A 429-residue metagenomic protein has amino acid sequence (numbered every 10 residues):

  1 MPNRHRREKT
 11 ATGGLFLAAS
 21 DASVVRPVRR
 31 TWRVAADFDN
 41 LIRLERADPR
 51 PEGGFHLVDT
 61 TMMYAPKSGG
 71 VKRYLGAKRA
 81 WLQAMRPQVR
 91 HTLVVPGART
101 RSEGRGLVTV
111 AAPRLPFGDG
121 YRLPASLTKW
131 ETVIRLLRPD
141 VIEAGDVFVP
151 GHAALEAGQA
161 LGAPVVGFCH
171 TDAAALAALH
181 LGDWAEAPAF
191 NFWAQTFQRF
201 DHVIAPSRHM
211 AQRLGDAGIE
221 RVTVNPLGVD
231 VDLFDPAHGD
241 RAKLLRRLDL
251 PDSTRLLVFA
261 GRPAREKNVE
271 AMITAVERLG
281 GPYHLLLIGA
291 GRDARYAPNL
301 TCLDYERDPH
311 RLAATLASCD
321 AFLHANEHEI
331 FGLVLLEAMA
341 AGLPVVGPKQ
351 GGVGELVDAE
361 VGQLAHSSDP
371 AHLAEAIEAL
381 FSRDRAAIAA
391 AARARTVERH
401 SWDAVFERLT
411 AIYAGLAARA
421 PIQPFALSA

Functional and structural regions predicted by a protein language model:
P2-R105, E277, D403: N-terminal subdomain of nucleotide-sugar transferases
P27-T31, D37-D39, F190-D240: Donor nucleotide-sugar binding/catalytic pocket of nucleotide-sugar-dependent glycosyltransferases
H56-T60, P251-K267, I273-E277: Conserved donor-binding/catalytic core segment of Leloir-type glycosyltransferases
P164-V166, A175-Q195: Nucleotide-sugar donor phosphate/pyrophosphate-binding loop at the beta->alpha transition of glycosyltransferases
G289-A313, A321: Nucleotide-activated donor-binding/catalytic signature segment of Leloir-type glycosyltransferases, i.e., the conserved
Y305, A359-P370, E378-D384: Conserved acidic donor-binding segment of nucleotide-sugar-dependent glycosyltransferases
E327: Aromatic "clamp/platform" in nucleotide-sugar-dependent glycosyltransferases that forms part of the donor/acceptor
P344-G347: Short hydrophobic beta-strand element within catalytic cores of glycosyltransferases and related nucleotide-activated
